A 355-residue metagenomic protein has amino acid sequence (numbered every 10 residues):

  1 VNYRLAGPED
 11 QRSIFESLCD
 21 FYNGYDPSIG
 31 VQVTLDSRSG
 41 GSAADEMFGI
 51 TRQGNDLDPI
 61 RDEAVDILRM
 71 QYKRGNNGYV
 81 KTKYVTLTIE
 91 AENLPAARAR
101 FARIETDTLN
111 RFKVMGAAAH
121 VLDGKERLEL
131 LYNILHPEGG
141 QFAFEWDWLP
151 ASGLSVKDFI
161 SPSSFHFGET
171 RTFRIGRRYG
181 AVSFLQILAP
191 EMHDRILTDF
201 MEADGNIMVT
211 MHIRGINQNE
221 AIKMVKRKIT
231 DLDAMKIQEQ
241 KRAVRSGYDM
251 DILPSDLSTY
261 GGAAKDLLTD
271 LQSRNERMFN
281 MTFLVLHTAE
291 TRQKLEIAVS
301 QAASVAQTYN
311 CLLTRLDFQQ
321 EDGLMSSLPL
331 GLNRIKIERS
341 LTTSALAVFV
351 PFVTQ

Functional and structural regions predicted by a protein language model:
V1-T354: Extended, folded cores of ATP/NTP-driven motor/assembly subunits in large transport and secretion machines
